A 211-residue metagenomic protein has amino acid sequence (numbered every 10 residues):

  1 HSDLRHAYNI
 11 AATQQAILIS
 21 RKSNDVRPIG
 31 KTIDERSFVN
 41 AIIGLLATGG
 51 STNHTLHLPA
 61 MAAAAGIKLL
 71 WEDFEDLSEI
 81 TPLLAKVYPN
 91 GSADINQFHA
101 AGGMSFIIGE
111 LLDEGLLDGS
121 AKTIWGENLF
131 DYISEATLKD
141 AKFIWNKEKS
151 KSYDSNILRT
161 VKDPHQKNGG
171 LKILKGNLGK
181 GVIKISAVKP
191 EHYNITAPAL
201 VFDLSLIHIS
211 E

Functional and structural regions predicted by a protein language model:
H1-L206, S210: Catalytic or ion-coupling anion/metal-binding cores of large enzyme and transporter domains
